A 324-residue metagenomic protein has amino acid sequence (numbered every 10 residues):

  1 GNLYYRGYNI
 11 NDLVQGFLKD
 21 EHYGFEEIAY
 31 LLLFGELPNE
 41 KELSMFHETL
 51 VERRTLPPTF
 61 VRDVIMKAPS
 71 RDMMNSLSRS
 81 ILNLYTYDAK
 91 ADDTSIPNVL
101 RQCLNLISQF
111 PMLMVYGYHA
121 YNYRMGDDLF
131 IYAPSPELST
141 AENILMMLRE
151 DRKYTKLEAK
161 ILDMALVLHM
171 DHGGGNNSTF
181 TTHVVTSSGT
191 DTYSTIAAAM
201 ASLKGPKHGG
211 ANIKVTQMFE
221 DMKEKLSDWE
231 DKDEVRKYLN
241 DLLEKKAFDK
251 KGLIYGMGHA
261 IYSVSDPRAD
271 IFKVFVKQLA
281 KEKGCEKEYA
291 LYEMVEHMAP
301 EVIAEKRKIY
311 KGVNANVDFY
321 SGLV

Functional and structural regions predicted by a protein language model:
G1-V324: Non-transmembrane, aqueous-exposed alpha-helical and coiled segments at domain scale
